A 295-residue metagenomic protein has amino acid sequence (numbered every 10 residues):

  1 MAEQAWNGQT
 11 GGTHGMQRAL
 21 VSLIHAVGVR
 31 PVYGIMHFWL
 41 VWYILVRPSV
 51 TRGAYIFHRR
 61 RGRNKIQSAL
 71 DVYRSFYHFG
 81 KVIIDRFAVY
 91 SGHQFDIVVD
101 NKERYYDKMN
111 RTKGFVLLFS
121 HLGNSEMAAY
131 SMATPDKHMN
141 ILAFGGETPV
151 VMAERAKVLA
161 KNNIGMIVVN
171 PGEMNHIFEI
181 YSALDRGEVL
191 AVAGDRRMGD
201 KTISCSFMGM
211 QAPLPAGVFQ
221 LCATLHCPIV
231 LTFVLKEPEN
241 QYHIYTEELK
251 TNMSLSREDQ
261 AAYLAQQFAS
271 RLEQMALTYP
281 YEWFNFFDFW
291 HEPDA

Functional and structural regions predicted by a protein language model:
M1-F119, A156, N163: Membrane-anchoring hydrophobic helices of lipid-metabolizing enzymes
H37, D71, G145, G172 (+2 more regions): Residue-level "edge-of-site" marker
N64, T134, N162, M174-A295: Non-catalytic C-terminal accessory region of glycerolipid acyltransferases and related lyso-lipid remodeling enzymes
I66-Q67, D71, R111-P171, R186 (+1 more regions): Catalytic core of membrane glycerolipid acyltransferases/transacylases, capturing the structured, soluble-facing
S91-V98, G165-P171, M208-G209, S254: Short, flexible loop segments at the rims of nucleotide/cofactor-binding pockets, characterized by
I97-V99, L122, T148, N170-M174 (+2 more regions): A conditional alpha-helix N-cap/helix-loop micro-motif detector
D100-K102, L142-F144, V169, E247-L249 (+1 more regions): Conserved beta-strand termini and adjacent loop/short-helix elements that scaffold enzyme active sites in alpha/beta
Y105-Y106, A129-Y130, R155-A156, I180-Y181 (+1 more regions): Short amphipathic alpha-helical segments and helix-helix/interface helices
